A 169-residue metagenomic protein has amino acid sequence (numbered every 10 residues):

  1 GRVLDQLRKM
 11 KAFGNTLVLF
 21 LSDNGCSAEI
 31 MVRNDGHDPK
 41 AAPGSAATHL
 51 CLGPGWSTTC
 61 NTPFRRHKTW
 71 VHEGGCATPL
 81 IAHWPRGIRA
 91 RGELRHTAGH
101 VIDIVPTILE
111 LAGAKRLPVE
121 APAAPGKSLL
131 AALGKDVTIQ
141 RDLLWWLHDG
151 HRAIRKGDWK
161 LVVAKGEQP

Functional and structural regions predicted by a protein language model:
L4-L7, L109-L111: Generic leucine side-chain signal with a strong bias for well-ordered alpha-helical environments
D5-W84: Histidine-centered active-site microenvironments of extracellular/periplasmic hydrolases and transferases
A46-C76, I88-P169: C-terminal cap/loop subdomain of S1 sulfatases and analogous C-terminal strand-loop tails that border
